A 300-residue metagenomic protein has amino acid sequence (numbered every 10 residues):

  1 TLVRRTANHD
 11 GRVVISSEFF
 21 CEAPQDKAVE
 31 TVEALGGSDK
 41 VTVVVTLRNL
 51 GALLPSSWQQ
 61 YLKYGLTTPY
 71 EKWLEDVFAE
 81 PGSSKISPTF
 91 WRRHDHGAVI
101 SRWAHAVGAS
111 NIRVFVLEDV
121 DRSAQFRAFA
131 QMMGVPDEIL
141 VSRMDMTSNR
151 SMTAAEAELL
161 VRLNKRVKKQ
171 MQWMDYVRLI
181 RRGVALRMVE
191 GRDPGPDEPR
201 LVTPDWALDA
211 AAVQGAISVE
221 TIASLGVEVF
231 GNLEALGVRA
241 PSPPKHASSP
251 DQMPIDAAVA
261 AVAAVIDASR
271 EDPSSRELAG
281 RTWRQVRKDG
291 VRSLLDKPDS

Functional and structural regions predicted by a protein language model:
T1-S300: Anion-recognition interface
